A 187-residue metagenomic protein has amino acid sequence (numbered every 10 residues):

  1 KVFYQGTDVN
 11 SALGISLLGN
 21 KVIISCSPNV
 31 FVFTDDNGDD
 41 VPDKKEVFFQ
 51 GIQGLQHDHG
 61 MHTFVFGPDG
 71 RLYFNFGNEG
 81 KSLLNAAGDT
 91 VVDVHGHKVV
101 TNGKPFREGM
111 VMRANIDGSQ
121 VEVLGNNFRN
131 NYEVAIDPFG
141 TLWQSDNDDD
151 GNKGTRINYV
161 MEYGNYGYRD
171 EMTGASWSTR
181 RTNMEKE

Functional and structural regions predicted by a protein language model:
K1-E187: Beta-propeller domains with acidic blade repeats across secreted/periplasmic ectodomains and cytosolic WD/CNH propellers
